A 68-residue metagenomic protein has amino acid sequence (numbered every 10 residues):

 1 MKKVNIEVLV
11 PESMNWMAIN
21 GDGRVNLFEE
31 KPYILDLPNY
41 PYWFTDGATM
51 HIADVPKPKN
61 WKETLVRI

Functional and structural regions predicted by a protein language model:
M1-I68: Structural boundary micro-motifs
